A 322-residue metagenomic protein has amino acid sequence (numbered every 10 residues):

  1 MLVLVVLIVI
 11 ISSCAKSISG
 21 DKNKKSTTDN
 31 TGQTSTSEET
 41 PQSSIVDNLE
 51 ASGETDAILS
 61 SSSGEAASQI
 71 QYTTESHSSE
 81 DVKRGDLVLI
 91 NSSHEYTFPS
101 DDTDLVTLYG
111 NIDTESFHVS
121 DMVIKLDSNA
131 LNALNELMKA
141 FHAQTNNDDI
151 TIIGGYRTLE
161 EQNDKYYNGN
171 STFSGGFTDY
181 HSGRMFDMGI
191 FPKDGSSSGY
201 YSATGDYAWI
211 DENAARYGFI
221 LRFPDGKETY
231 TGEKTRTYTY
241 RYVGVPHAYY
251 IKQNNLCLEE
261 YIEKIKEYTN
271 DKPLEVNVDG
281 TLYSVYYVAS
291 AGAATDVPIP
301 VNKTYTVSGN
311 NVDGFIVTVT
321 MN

Functional and structural regions predicted by a protein language model:
M1-I18: Sec-dependent N-terminal signal peptides of Gram-positive bacterial secreted proteins and lipoproteins
S13-G155, L159-N322: Extracytoplasmic cell-surface/polysaccharide-interacting catalytic and binding patches
